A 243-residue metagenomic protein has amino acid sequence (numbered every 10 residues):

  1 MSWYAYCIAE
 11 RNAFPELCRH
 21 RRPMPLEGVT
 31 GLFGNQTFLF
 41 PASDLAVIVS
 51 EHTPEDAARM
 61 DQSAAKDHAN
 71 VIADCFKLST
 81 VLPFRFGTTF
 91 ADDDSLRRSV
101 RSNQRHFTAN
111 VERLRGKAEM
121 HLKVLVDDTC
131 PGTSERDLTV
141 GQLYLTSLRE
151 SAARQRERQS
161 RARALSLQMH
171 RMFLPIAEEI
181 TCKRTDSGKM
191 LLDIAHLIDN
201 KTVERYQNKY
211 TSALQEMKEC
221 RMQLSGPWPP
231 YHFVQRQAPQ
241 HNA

Functional and structural regions predicted by a protein language model:
M1-A243: An interfacial alpha-helical scaffold signature
